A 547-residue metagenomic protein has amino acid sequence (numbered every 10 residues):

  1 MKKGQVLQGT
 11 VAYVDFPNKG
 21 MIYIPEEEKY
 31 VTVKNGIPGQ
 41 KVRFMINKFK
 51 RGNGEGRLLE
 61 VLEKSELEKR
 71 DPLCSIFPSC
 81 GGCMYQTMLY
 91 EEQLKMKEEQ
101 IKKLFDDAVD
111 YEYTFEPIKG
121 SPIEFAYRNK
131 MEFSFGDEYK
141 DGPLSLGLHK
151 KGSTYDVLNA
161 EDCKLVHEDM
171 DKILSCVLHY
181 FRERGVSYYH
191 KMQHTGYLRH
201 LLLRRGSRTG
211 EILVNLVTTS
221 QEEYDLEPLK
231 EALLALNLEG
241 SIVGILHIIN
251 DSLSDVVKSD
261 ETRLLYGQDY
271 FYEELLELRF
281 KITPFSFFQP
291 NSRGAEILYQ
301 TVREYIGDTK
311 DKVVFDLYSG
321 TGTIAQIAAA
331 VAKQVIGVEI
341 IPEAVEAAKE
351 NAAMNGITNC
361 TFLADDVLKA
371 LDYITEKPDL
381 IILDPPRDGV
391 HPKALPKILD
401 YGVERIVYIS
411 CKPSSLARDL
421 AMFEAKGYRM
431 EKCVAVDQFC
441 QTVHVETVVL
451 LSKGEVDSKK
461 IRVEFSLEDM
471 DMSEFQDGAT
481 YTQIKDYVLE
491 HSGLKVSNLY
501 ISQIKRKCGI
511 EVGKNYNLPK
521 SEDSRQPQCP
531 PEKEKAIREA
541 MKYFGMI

Functional and structural regions predicted by a protein language model:
M1-P72, I76, T361, K369: Terminal RNA-binding accessory module
K2-K3, F16-P17, E223-E474, Y481-T482: Rossmann-like S-adenosyl-L-methionine
G20-P25, S145-K150, N215-V217, A348: Short, acidic/hydrophobic/Gly-rich beta-strand patch recurrent on exposed beta strands that often constitutes part
L62-P72, P78-Y188, R208, E223: Extended interfacial segments that mediate partner engagement and assembly in macromolecular machines
L203, G210-T219, R279-T283, L380: Short, aliphatic-rich beta-strand segments
T480-S492, I504-C508: DNA-recognition alpha helix
V512-R525: Short Lys/Arg-enriched helix C-cap and helix-to-coil transition segments that create basic nucleic-acid-contact patches
Q526-I547: Phospho-regulated, low-complexity intrinsically disordered regions of nuclear gene-regulatory and chromatin-associated
